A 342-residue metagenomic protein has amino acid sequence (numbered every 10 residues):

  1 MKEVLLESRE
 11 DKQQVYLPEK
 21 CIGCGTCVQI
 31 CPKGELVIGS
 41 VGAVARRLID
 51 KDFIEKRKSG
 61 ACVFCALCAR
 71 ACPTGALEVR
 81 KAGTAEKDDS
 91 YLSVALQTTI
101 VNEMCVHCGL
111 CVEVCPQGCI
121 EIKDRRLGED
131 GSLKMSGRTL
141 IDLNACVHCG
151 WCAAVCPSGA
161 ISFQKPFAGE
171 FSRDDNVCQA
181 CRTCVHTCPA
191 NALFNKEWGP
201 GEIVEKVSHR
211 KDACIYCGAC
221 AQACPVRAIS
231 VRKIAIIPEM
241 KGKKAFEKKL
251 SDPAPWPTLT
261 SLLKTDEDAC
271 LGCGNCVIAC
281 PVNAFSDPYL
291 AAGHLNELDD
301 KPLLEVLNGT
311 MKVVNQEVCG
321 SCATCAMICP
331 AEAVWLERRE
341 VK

Functional and structural regions predicted by a protein language model:
E3-G23, V41-F64, G83-H107, D124-H148 (+6 more regions): Ferredoxin-like iron-sulfur electron-transfer modules
T26-V44, L67-A85, L110-L127, W151-P166 (+4 more regions): Iron-sulfur cluster-binding cysteine motifs and their immediate structural context in ferredoxin-like electron-transfer
M240-K241: Post-cleavage N-terminal segment of exported redox proteins
